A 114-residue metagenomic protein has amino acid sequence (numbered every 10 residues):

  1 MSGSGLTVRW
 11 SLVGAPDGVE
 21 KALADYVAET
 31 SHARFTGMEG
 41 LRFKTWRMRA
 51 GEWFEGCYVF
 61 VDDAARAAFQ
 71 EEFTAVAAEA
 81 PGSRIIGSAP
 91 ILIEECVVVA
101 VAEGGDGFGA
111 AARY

Functional and structural regions predicted by a protein language model:
M1-W53, D63-E72, G87-Y114: Short S/T/G/P-rich N-terminal loop/turn motif that feeds into the first structured element of a domain
V76-R84: A common structural junction motif
